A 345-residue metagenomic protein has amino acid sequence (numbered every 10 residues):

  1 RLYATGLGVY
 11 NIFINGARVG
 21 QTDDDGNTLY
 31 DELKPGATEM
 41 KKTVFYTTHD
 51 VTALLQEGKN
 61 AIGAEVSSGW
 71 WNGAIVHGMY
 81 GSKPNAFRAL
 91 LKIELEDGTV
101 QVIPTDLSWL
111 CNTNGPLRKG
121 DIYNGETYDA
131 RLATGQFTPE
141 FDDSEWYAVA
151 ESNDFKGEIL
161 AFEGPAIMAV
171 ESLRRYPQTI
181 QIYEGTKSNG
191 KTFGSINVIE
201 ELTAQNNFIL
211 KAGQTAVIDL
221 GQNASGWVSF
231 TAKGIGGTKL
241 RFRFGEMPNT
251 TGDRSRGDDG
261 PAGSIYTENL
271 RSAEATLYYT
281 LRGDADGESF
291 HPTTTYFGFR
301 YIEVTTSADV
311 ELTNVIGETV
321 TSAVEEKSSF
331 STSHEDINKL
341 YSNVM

Functional and structural regions predicted by a protein language model:
R1-M345: Extracellular/oxidizing-compartment recognition motifs
